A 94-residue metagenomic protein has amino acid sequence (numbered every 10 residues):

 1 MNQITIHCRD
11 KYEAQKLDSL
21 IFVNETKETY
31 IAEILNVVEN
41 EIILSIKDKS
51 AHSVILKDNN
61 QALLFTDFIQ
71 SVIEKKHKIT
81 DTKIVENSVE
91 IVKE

Functional and structural regions predicted by a protein language model:
M1-N2, D48: Short glycine-enriched loop/turn motifs at secondary-structure junctions
N2-V23: N-terminal acidic leader/helix
I4, E13, K75-H77, V92: Non-catalytic effector/regulatory segments
I4-H7, I42, H52-V54, V89: A short beta-strand micro-motif
K16, Y30, V92-K93: A ubiquitous, low-specificity "background" feature that marks scattered single residues across proteins without
V23-D81: Acidic, low-complexity, intrinsically disordered interaction modules
V85-E94: Short acidic DE-rich linear segments
